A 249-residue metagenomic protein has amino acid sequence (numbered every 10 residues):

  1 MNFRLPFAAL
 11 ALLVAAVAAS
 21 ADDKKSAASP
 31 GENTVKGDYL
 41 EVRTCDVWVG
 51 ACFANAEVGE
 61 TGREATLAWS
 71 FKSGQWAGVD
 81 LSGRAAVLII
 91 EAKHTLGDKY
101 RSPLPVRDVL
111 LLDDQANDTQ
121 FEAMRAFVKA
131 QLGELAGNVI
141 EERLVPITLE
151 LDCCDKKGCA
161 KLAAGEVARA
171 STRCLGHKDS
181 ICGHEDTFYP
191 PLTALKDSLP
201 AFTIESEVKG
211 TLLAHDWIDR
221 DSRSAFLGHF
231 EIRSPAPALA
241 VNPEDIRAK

Functional and structural regions predicted by a protein language model:
M1-L5: Positively charged n-region of N-terminal signal peptides that target proteins for export
P6-A16: Bacterial N-terminal signal peptides
K25-L112: N-terminal Sec/ER secretory leader and immediately downstream segment of secreted/extracellular precursors
D80-T203: Mature extracellular/secreted ectodomains of secretory-pathway proteins
S180-K249: Extended, charged low-complexity segments that frequently continue into or abut oligomerization scaffolds
